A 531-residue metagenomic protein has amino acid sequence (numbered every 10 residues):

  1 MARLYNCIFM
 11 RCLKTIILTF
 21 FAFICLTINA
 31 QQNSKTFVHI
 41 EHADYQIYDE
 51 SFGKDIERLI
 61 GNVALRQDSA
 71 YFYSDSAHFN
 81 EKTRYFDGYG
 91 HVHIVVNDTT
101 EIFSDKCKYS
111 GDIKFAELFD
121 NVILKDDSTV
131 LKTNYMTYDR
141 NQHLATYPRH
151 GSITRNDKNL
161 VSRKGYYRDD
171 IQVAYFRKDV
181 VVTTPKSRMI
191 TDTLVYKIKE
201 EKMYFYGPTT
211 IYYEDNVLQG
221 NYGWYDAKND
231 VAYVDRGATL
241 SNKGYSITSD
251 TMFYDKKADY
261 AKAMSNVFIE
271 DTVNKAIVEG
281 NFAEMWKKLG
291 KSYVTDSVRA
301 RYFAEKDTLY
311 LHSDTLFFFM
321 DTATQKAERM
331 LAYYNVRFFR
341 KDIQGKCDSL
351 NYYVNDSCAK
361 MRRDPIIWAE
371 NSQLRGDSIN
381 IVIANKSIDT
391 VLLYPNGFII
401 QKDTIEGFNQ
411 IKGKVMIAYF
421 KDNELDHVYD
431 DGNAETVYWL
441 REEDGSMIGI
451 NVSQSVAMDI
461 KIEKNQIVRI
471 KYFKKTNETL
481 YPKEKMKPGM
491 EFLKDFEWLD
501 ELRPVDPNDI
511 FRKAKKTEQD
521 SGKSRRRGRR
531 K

Functional and structural regions predicted by a protein language model:
M1-V38, R525, K531: Bacterial Sec-dependent N-terminal signal peptides
A30-K531: N-terminal amphipathic/hydrophobic interface segments
